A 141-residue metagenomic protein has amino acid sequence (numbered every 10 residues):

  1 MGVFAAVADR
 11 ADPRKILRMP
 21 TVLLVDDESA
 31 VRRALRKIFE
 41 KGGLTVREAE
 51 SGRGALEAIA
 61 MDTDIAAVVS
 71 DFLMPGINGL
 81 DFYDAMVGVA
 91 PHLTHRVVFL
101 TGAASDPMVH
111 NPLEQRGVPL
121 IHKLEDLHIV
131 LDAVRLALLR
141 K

Functional and structural regions predicted by a protein language model:
M1-L23, S29, R33, G88-L93 (+3 more regions): Non-catalytic signal-transmission and effector/linker regions of two-component phosphorelay proteins
V25-D26, A49, V68: Conserved sequence signature across two-component system core domains
R32, P75-G76, S105: The feature encodes the CheY-like receiver
R33-K41: Charged docking surfaces used in two-component/phosphorelay signaling
E48-E57, G79: Helix N-cap/capping motif at the beta->alpha junctions
E57, L80-L93: Short amphipathic alpha-helix used as the core "switch/output" element in two-component signaling
D71: Active-site residues of response regulator receiver
L100-T101: Hydrophobic/aromatic residues positioned on beta-strands within the core alpha/beta folds
